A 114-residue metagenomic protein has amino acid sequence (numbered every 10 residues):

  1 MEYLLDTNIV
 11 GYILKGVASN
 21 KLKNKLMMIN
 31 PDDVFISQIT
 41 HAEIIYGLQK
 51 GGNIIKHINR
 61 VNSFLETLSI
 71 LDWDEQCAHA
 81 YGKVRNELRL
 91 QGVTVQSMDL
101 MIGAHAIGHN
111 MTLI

Functional and structural regions predicted by a protein language model:
M1-I36, Y46-L65: Short, well-structured N-terminal submotif of metal-dependent ribonuclease cores
D6-T7, I44, Y81, A106: Generic structural signal for small/hydrophobic residues in well-ordered secondary structure, especially within
I9, T40-E43, C77: Short, well-ordered alpha-helical scaffold segment located in the soluble/lumenal catalytic or ligand-binding core
A42, E66-S69: Short amphipathic alpha-helical segments
E43, R60-S63, A80-V84: Generic beta-strand or strand-like secondary-structure segments
S69-I114: Active-site neighborhoods of divalent-metal-dependent phosphate/nucleic-acid chemistry enzymes
